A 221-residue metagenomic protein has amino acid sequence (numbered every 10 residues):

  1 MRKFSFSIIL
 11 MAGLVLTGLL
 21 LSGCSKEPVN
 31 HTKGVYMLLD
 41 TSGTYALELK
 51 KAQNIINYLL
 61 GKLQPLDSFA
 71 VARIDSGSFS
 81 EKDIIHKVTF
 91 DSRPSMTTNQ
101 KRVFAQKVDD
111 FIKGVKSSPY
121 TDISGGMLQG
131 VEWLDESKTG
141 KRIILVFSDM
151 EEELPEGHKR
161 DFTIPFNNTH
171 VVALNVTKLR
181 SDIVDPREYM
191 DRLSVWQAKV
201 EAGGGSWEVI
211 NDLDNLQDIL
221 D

Functional and structural regions predicted by a protein language model:
M1-M11: Bacterial N-terminal signal peptides that target proteins for export
L20-G23: C-terminal motif of bacterial Sec signal peptides marking the signal peptidase cleavage site
S25-E27: Bacterial signal peptide processing site
H31-S92, I143-L145, L213-Q217: Von Willebrand factor
K33, S118-N168: Exposed acidic/Ser/Thr-rich ligand/metal-binding surfaces
D91-K141, T177-R180: Von Willebrand factor
M150-V195: VWA/integrin I-like adhesion module and closely mimicked acidic/polar interface patches used
Y189-D221: C-terminal helix of von Willebrand factor
